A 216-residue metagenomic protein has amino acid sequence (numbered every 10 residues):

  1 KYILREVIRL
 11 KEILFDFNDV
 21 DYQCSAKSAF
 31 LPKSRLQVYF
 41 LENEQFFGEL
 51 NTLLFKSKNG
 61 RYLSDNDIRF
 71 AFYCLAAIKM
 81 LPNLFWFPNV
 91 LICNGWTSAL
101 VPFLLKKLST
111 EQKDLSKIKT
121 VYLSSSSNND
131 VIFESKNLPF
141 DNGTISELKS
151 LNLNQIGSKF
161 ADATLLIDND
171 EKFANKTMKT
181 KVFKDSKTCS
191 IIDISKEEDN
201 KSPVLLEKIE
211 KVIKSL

Functional and structural regions predicted by a protein language model:
K1-L216: Catalytic cores of nucleotide-sugar-dependent glycosyltransferases that transfer UDP/GDP/TDP-activated
